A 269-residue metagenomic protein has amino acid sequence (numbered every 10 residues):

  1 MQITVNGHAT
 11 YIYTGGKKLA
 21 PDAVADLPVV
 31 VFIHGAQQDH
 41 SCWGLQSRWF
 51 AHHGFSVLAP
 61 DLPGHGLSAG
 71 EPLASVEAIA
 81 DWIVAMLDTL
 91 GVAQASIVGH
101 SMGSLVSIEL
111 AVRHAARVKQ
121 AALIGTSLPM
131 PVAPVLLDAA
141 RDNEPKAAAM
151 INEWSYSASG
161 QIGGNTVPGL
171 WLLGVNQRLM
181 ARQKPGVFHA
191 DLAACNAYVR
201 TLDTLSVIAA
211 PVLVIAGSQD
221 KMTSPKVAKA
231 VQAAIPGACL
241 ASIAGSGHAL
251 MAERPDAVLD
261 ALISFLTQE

Functional and structural regions predicted by a protein language model:
I3, G7-A20, G44-H52, S56-M102 (+1 more regions): Active-site loop/oxyanion-hole signature of alpha/beta-hydrolase fold enzymes
L27, G35-Q38, S101: Active-site glycine-rich loops that stabilize anionic/oxyanionic intermediates across multiple enzyme folds
I33-G35, A216: The conserved beta1-alpha1 loop
L105-M150: Flexible "cap/lid" loop of the alpha/beta hydrolase fold
D138-V207: Conserved alpha/beta-hydrolase catalytic His-Asp/Glu region
I208, V214-A216: Short beta-strand/loop motif that positions the catalytic acidic residue of the alpha/beta-hydrolase fold
Q219-T223: Acidic catalytic loop of the alpha/beta-hydrolase fold
A238-E269: Catalytic active-site module of serine/aspartate enzymes centered on a nucleophile-bearing elbow/loop
